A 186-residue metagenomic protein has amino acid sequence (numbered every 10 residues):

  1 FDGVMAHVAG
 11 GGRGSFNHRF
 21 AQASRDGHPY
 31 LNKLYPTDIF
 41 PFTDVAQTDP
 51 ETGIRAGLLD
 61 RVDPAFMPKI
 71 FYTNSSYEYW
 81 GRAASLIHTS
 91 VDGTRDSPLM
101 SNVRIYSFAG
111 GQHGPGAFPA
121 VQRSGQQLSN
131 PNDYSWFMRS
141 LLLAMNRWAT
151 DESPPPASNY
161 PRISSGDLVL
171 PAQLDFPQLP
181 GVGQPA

Functional and structural regions predicted by a protein language model:
F1-A186: C-terminal His-loop and adjacent cap/lid subdomain of alpha/beta-hydrolase
